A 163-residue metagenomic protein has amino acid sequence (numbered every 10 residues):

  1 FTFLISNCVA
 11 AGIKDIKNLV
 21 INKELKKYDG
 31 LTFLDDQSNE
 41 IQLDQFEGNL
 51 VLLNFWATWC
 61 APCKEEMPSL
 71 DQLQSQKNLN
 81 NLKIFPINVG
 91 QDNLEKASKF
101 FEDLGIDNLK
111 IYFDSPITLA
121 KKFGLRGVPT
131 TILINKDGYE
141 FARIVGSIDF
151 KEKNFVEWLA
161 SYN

Functional and structural regions predicted by a protein language model:
F1-S6: Bacterial N-terminal signal peptides
A11-L43: N-terminal "domain-start" segment that seeds a small globular fold
Q42-K64: Short active-site neighborhood of thiol/selenol oxidoreductases, capturing the structured segment around
F46-N49, L79, I106-N108, L125: Active-site acidic short loop of glycosyltransferases
A57-A61, G90-L94, I117-L119, R126 (+1 more regions): Solvent-exposed loop/turn segments at secondary-structure junctions within structured extracellular/periplasmic domains
E65-L104, S115-K121: Structural microenvironment flanking redox-active thiols in thiol-disulfide oxidoreductases
K99-D107, D114-A160: Thiol/disulfide oxidoreductase modules built on the thioredoxin-like
